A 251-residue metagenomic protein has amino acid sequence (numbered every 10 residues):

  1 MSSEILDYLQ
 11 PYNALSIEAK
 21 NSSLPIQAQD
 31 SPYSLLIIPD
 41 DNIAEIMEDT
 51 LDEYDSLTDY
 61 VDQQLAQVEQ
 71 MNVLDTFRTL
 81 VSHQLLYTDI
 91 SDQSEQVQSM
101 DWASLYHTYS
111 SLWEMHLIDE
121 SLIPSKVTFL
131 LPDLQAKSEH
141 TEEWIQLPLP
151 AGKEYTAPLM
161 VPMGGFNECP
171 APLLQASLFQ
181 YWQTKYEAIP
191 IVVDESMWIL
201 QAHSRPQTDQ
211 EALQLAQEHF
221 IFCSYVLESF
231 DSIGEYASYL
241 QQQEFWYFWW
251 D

Functional and structural regions predicted by a protein language model:
M1-E154: Extended, low-hydrophobicity segments enriched in charged/polar residues
E4, S22, S56, Y155-P158 (+3 more regions): Exposed alpha-helical structural elements
D7, V161, D251: Active-site ExK catalytic segment of metal-dependent nucleases
N13-I17, E168-P172, D209: Generic detection of long, well-ordered alpha-helical segments
A28-S31, K137-E142, Q183, V193 (+1 more regions): A generic structural signal for short, non-catalytic loop/turn and secondary-structure boundary residues
I43, F166-E168, P206-Q207: Short acidic, S/G/P-rich loop/turn micro-motifs used as interaction or catalytic elements
Q135-W182: Surface-exposed, low-hydrophobicity interaction/linker segments
L173-Q180, T184-K185, P190, S196-D251: Alpha-helical oligomerization segments
